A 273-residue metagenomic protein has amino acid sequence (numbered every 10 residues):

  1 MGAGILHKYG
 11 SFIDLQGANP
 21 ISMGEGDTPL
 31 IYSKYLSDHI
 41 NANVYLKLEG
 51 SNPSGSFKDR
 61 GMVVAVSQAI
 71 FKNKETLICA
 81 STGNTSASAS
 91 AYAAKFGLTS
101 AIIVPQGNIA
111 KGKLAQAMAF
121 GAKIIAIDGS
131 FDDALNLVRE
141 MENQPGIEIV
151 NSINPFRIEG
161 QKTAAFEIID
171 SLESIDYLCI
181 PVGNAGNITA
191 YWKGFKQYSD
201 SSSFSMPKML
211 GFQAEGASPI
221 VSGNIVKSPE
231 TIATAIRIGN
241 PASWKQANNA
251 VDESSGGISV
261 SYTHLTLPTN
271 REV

Functional and structural regions predicted by a protein language model:
M1-L265, R271: PLP-dependent amino-acid enzyme catalytic core
